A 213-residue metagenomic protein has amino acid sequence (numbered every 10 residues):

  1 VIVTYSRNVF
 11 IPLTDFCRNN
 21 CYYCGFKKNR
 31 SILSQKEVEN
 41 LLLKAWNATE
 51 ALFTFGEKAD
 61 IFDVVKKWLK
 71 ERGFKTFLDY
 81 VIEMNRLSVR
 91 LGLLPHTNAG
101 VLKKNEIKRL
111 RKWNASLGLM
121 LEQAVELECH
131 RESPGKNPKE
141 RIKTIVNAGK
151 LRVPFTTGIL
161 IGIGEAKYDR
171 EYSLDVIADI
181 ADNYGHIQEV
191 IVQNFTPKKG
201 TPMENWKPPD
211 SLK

Functional and structural regions predicted by a protein language model:
V1-S6, F55-G56, D60-K67, R131 (+1 more regions): Short secondary-structure boundary segments
V3, L93, V153, G185-Q188: A structural micro-motif
V3-E37, F62: Canonical Radical SAM [4Fe-4S] cluster-binding loop centered on the CxxxCxxC motif and its immediate flanking residues
Y5, L117, V190: Receiver (REC) domain switch-region micro-motif
N8-F10, T14, T54-G56, G100 (+2 more regions): Short loop/turn motifs enriched for small/polar and acidic residues
L13-C17, I107-K108, G200-P202: Short, solvent-exposed polar/charged micro-motifs at secondary-structure junctions
N29-G158, I163-Y172, V176-D179: Conserved Radical SAM active-site core
L91, E171-K213: Auxiliary Fe-S-binding modules of radical SAM enzymes
